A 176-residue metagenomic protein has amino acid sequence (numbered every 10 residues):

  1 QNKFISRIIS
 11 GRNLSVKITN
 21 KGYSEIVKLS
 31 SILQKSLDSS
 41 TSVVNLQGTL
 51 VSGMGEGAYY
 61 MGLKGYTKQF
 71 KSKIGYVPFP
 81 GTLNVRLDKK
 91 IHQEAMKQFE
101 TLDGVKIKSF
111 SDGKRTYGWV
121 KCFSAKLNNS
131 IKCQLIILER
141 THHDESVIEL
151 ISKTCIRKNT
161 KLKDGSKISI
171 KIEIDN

Functional and structural regions predicted by a protein language model:
Q1-S10: A short, conserved structural fragment
G11-I26: Basic, amphipathic "hinge/linker" alpha-helix immediately C-terminal to the N-terminal HTH DNA-binding motif
G22-N45: Conserved segment of winged-helix/HTH DNA-binding domains
V43-F70, Y76-V77, H92: Short Lys/Arg-enriched alpha/beta "domain-start" segment
Q69-K71, F79-L127, K132-R140, D144: Compact, glycine-rich, soluble single-domain proteins
I91, E173-N176: Short, charged beta-turn/beta-strand-edge "cap" motif at the junction between a beta-strand and an adjacent loop
S152-K158: Short alpha-helix capping/helix-loop boundary micro-motifs
K163-K167: Loop/turn positions that initiate beta-strands
